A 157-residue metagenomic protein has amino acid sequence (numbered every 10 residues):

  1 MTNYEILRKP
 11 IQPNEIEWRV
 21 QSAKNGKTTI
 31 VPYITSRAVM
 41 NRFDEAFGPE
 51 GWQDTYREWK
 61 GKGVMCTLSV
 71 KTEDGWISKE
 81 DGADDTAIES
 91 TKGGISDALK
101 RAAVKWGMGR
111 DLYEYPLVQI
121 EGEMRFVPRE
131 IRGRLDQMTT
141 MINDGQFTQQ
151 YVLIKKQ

Functional and structural regions predicted by a protein language model:
M1-T29: N-terminal, Lys/Arg- and Ser/Thr-rich interaction peptides
I34-K155: Positively charged, aromatic-enriched nucleic acid-contacting surfaces
